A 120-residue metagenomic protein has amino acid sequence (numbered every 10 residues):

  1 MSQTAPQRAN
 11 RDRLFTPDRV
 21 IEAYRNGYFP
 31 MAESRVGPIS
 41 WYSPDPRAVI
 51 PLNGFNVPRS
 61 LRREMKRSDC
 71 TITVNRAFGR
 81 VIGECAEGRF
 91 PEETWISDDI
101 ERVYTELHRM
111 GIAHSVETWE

Functional and structural regions predicted by a protein language model:
M1-E120: N-acyltransferase acceptor-side catalytic subdomain
